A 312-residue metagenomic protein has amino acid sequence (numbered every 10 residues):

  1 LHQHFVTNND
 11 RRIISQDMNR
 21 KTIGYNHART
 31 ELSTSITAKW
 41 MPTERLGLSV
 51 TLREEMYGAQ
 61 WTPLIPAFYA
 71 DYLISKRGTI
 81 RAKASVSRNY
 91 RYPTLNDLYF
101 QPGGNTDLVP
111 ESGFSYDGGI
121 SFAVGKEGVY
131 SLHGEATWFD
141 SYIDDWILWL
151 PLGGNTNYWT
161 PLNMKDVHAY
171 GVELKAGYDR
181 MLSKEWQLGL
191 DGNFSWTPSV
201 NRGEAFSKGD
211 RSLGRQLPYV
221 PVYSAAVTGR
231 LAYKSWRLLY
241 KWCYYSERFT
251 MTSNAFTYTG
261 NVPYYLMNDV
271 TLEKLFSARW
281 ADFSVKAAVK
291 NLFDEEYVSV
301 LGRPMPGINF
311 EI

Functional and structural regions predicted by a protein language model:
L1, L48-V50, P66, I80-A84 (+9 more regions): Transmembrane beta-strands of outer-membrane beta-barrel proteins
L1-N9, G24-Y57, P63-Y69, Y178 (+1 more regions): Surface-exposed extracellular loop regions of Gram-negative outer-membrane beta-barrel proteins
Q3-T7, L32, L52-G58, V86-Y92 (+8 more regions): Transmembrane beta-strands of outer-membrane beta-barrel pores
H4-T7, L73-S75, R81-K83, P110-Y170 (+2 more regions): Membrane-embedded beta-barrel scaffold of Gram-negative outer-membrane proteins
M41-G47, T137-Y142, N163-T252, F293: Gram-negative outer-membrane beta-barrel transporters
E44-R45, S75-I80, G125-L132, M181-L188 (+1 more regions): Short loop/turn motifs that connect adjacent beta-strands in outer-membrane beta-barrel proteins
Y69, D117-G119, P306-I312: Outer-membrane beta-barrel "beta-signal"
Y244-S253, P263, L272-I312: C-terminal beta-signal and adjacent terminal beta-strands/loops of Gram-negative outer-membrane beta-barrel proteins
